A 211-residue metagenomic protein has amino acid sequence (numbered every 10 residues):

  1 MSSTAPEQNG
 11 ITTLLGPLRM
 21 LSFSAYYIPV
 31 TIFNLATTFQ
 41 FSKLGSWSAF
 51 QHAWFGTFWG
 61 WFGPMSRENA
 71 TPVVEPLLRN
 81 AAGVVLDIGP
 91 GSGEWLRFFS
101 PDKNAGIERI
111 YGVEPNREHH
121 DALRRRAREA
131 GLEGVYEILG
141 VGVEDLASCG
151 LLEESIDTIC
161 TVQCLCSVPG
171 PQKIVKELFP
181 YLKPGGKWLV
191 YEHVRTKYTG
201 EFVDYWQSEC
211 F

Functional and structural regions predicted by a protein language model:
S2-G45: N-terminal auxiliary segments of SAM/dcSAM-dependent transferases
W61-P64, Y191-F211: C-terminal alpha-helical "lid/dimerization" subdomain adjacent to the S-adenosyl-L-methionine
W61-V84, E94-D102: Conserved alpha-helix/loop element of class I SAM-dependent methyltransferases that forms part of the SAM/SAH-binding
A82, I107, S155-D157: Local beta-strand N-terminus motif with an aromatic residue
V84-A147: Class I SAM-dependent methyltransferase SAM/SAH-binding core
E144-I159: A short acidic, Gly/Pro-enriched loop at the edge of an enzyme's catalytic core that lines a small-molecule cofactor
I156-P171: A short SAM/SAH-binding and catalytic strip from SAM-dependent methyltransferases
Q172-P184: A short glycine-rich, Lys/Arg-flanked "PGG" loop and its adjoining helix->strand segment in the class I
